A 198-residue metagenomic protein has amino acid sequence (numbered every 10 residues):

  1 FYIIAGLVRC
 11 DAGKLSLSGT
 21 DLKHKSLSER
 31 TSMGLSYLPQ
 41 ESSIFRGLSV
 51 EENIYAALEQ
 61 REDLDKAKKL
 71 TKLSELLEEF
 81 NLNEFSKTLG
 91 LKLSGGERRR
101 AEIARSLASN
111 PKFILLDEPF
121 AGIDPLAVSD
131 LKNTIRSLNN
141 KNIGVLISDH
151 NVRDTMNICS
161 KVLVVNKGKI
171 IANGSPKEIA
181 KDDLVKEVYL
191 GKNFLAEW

Functional and structural regions predicted by a protein language model:
A5: Helix-to-loop junction immediately C-terminal to a conserved catalytic motif
G13-D21, M33: Conserved ABC transporter NBD signature motif
K66-F85, N133-R136: Conserved ABC ATPase "signature" region
L89-L93, E97: Conserved ABC ATPase signature
N110: Conserved catalytic motifs of ABC-family nucleotide-binding domains
I114-E118: Catalytic Walker B motif of ABC-type/P-loop ATPase nucleotide-binding domains
